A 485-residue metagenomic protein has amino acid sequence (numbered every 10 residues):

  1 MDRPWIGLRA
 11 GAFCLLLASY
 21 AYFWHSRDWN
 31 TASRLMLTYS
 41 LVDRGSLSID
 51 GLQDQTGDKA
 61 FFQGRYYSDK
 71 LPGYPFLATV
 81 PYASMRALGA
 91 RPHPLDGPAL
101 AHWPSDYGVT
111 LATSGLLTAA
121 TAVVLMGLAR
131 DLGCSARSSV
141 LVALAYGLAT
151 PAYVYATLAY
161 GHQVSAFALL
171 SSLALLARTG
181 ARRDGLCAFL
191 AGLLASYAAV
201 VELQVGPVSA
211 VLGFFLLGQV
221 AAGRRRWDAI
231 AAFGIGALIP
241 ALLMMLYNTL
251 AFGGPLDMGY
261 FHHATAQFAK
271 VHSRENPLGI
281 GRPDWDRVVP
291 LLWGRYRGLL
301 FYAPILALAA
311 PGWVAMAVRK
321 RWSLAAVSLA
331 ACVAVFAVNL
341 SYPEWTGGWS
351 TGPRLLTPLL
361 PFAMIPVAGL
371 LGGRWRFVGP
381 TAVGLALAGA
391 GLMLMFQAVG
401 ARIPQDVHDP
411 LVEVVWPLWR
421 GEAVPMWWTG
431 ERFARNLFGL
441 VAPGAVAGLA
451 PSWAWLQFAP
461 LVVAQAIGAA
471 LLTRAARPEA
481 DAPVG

Functional and structural regions predicted by a protein language model:
M1-Y20, S26, T110, R130 (+3 more regions): Start-transfer (signal-anchor) and selected internal transmembrane alpha helices of multi-pass inner/ER membrane
W5-A12, A90-A101, A120-L148, A166-F167 (+1 more regions): Transmembrane-helix signature of polytopic, membrane-embedded enzymes that assemble or transfer cell-envelope glycans
T38, V142-G147, L175, L186-E202 (+2 more regions): Membrane-interface alpha helices of multi-pass inner-membrane proteins
G133, S172-A188, A198, G218-V220 (+1 more regions): Membrane-interface transmembrane helices that cradle and orient dolichyl/undecaprenyl
V154-V164, G298, G352: Short acidic/glycine- and proline-prone juxtamembrane loop motifs at membrane-interface regions of multi-pass membrane
R178, P207-L246, P311-R321, I365 (+1 more regions): Perimembrane helix-loop-helix junctions
A229-G312, W322, S328, C332-N339 (+2 more regions): Membrane-lumen/periplasm interface segments of specific transmembrane helices in polyprenyl phosphate-linked
L300-L329, A363-L370, R376-L387, A459-P483: Hydrophobic, aromatic-rich transmembrane alpha-helices and their immediate juxtamembrane boundary segments
